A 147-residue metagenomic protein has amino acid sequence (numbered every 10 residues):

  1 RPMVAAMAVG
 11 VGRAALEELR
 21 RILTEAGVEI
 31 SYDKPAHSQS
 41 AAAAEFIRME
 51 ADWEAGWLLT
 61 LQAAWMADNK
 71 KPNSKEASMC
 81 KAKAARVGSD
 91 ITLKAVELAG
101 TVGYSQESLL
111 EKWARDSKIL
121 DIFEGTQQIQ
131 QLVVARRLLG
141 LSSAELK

Functional and structural regions predicted by a protein language model:
R1-K147: Alpha-helical interface subdomain recognition
